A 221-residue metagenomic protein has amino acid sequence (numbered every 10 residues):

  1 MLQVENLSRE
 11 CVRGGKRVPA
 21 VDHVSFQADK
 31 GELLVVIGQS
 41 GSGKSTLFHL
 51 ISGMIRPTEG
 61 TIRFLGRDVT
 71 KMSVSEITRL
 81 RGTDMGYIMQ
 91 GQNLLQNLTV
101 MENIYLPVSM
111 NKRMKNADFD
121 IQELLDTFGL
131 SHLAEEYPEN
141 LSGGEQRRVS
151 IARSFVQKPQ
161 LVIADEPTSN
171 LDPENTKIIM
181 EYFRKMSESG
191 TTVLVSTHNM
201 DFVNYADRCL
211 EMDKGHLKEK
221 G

Functional and structural regions predicted by a protein language model:
S52: Helix-to-loop junction immediately C-terminal to a conserved catalytic motif
G60-D68: Conserved ABC transporter NBD signature motif
L98-Y105: Short coil-to-helix segment of the ABC ATPase nucleotide-binding domain corresponding to the Q-loop/switch region
Y137-L141, E145: Conserved ABC ATPase signature
V156-Q160: A short, proline-enriched helix->beta-strand linker immediately N-terminal to the Walker B motif in ABC-type P-loop
V162-D165: Catalytic Walker B motif of ABC-type/P-loop ATPase nucleotide-binding domains
P173-N175: Helix N-cap at the start of a conserved alpha-helix in ABC-type nucleotide-binding domains
